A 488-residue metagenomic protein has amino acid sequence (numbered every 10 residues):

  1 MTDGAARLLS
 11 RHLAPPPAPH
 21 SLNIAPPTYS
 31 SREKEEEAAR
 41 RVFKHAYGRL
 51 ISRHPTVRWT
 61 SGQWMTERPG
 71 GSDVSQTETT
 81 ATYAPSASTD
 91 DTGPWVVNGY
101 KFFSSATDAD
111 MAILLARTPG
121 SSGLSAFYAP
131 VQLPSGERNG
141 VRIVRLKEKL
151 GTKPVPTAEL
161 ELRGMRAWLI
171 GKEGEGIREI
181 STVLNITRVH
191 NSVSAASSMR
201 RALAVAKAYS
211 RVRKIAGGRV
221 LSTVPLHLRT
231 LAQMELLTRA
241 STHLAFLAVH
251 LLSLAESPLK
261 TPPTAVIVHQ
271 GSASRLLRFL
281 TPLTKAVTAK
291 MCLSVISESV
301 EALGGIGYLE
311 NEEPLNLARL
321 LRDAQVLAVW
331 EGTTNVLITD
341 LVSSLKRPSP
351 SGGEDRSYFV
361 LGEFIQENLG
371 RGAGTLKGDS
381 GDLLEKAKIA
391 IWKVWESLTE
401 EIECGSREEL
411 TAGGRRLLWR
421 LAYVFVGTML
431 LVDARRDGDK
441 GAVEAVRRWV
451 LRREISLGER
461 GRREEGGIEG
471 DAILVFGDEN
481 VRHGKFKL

Functional and structural regions predicted by a protein language model:
M1-G48, S105-A106, W330, G438: Internal helix-loop-helix
G62-M111, S274-K290, S294-E310, A318-V326 (+1 more regions): Flexible, glycine/threonine-enriched loop-and-boundary segments that flank and lead into catalytic domains of large
T92-R138: A short core secondary-structure module
S135, V144, P156-T187, A204-T223 (+2 more regions): A glycine-rich, basic-preceded beta-loop-alpha segment at the flavin cofactor/substrate interface of flavin-utilizing
R239-K285, E301, T399-T411: C-terminal helix-coil-helix/basic helical segment that borders enzyme active sites and/or dimer interfaces and provides
A240-L247, C292-V295, T333-T334, D340 (+1 more regions): Extended, well-ordered alpha-helical segments in internal regulatory regions
G271-F364, G458-K487: Alpha-helix capping/hinge segments and adjacent helical runs
F364-L488: C-terminal amphipathic alpha-helical interaction region
